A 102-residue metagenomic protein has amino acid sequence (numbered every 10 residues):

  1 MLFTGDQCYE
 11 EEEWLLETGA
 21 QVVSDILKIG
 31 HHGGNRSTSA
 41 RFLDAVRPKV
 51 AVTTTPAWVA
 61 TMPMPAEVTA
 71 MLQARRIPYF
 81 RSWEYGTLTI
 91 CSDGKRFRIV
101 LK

Functional and structural regions predicted by a protein language model:
M1-M64: Active-site-proximal loop/helix segments of hydrolase catalytic cores
V50, T55-K102: Binuclear metal-ion centers of metallo-dependent hydrolases, dominated by the metallo-beta-lactamase
